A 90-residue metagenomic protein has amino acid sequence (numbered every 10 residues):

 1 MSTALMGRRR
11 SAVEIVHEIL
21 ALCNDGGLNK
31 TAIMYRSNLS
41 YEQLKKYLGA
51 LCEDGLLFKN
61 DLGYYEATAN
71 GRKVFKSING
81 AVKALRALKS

Functional and structural regions predicted by a protein language model:
M1-A4, N79-S90: Amphipathic alpha-helical dimerization/coiled-coil segments that flank or bridge DNA-binding/regulatory modules
M1-H17: Short alpha-helical segments that sit at the start of domains
V13-L28: Short amphipathic alpha-helical interface segments
G27-R36: Short acidic, hydrophobic short linear motifs in intrinsically disordered regions
I33, Y47-D54: Basic amphipathic alpha-helical segments that dock to polyanions
C52-L62: A short, conserved structural fragment
G63-I78: Basic, amphipathic "hinge/linker" alpha-helix immediately C-terminal to the N-terminal HTH DNA-binding motif
